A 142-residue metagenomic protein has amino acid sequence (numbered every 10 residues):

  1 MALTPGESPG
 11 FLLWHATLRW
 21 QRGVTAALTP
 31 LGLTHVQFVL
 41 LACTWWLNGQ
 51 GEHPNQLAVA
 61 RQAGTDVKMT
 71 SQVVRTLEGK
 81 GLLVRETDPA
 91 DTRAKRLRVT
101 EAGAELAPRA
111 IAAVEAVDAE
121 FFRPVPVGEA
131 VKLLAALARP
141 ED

Functional and structural regions predicted by a protein language model:
M1-L31, K80, R123, G128 (+1 more regions): N-terminal leader segment of winged-helix/HTH proteins
G10, W14, L18, G64 (+2 more regions): Short amphipathic alpha-helical segments with heptad-repeat character
L18-D66: N-terminal helix-turn-helix DNA-binding core of bacterial DNA-binding proteins
Q50, E141-D142: Short, charged, intrinsically disordered terminal tails
Q56, V74-R75: Short, hydrophobic-biased segments on the C-terminal half of alpha helices that form "recognition helices"
A58, K132-R139: Alpha-helical elements of Rossmann-like donor-binding domains used by nucleotide-donor carbohydrate transfer enzymes
R75-A135: Charged, amphipathic alpha-helical coiled-coil/dimerization segments
